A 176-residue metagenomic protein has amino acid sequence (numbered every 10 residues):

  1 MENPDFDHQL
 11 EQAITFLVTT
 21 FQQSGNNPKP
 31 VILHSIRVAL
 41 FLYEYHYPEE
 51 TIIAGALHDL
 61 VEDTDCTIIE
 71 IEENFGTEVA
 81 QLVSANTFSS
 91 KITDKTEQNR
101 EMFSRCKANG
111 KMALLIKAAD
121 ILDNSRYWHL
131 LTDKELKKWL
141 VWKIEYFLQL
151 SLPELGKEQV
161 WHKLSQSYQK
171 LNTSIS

Functional and structural regions predicted by a protein language model:
M1-S176: Active-site helical microenvironments for divalent-metal-assisted chemistry
